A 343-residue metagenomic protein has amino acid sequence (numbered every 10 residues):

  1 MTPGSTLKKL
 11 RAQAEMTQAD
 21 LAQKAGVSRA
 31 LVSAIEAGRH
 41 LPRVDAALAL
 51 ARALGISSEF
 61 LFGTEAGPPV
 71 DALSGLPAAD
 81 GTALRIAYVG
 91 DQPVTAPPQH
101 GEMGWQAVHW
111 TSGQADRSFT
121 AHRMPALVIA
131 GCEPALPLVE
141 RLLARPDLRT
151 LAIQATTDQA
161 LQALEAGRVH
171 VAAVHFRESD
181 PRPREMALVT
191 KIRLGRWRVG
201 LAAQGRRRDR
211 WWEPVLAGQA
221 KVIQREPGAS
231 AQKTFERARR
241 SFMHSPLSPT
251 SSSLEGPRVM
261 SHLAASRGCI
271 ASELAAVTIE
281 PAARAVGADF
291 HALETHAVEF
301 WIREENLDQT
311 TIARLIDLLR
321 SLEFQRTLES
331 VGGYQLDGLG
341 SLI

Functional and structural regions predicted by a protein language model:
T2-Q13, T17-D20, S28-Q159, R168 (+3 more regions): N-terminal hydrophobic or amphipathic helices and topogenic motifs
A121-C132, W212-A238: Short loop->beta-strand "edge-of-pocket" segments that line small-molecule binding or catalytic clefts across diverse
R141, D158-A172, P257-E273: Short helices/loops that flank or line small-molecule/ion binding pockets
R149-T156, H244-A264: Short beta-strand-to-loop elements that line the ligand-binding cleft of bilobed periplasmic-binding protein-like
A160-R198: Short beta-strand-centered segments that line the small-molecule binding cleft or hinge of alpha/beta clamshell
A173-E185, A265-E294: A ligand-binding cleft/hinge motif common to bilobed small-molecule-binding domains
R193-G200, R284, D289-L318, L336-G340: Periplasmic-binding protein-like
L194-R198, A202-I223: Flexible hinge/capping segments at coil-to-helix
